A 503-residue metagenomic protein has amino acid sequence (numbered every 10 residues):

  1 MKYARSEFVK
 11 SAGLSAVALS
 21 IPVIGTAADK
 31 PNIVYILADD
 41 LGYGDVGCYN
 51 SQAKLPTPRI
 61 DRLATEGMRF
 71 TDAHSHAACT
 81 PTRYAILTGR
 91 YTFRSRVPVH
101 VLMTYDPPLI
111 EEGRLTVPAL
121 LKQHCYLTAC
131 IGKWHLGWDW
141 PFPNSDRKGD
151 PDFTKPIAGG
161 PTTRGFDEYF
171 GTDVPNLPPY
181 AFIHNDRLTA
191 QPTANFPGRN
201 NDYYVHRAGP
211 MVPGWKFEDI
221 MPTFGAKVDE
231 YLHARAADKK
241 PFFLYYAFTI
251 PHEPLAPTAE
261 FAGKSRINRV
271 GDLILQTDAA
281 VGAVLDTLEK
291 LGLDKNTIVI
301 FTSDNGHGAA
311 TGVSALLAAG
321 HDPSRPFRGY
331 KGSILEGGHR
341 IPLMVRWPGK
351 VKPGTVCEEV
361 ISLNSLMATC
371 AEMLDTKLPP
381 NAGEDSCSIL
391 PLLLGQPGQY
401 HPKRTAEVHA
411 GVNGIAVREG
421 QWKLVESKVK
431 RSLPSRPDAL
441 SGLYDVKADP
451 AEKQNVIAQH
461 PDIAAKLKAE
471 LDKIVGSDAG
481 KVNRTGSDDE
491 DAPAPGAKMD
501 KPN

Functional and structural regions predicted by a protein language model:
K2-G442, P450-G476, K481-N483, D491-N503: Formylglycine-dependent sulfatase
K447: Flexible catalytic loop/linker elements that gate and position reactive groups at enzyme active sites
